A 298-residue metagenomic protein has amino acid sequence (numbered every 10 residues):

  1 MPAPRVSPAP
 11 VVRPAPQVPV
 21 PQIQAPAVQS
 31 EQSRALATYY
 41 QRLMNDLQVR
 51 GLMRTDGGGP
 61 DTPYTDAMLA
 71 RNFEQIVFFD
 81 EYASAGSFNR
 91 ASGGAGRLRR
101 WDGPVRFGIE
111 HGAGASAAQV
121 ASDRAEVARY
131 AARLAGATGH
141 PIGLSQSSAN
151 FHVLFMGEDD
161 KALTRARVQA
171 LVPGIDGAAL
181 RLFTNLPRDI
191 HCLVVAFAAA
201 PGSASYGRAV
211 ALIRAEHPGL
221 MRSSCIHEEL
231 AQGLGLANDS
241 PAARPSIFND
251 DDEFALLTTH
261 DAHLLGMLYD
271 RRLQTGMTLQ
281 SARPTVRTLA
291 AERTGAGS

Functional and structural regions predicted by a protein language model:
M1-S148, E158-R165, Q169, G177 (+2 more regions): N-terminal low-structure segments adjacent to metalloprotease catalytic domains across cellular compartments
R13-P60, L171-M221, A237-S298: Metalloprotease/metallohydrolase-associated module, dominated by Zn2+-dependent proteases
R100, S116-V127, E216-H227, F254-A262: Solvent-exposed, acidic/flexible segments
R106-I109, V153, V210-L212: Structural recognition of the beta-strand scaffold that forms the well-ordered cores of secreted hydrolase catalytic
E110, A137, G233-L234, L268: Generic structural signal for bulky hydrophobic/aromatic residues embedded in well-ordered secondary structure
S148-M156, F248-E253: Beta-rich nucleic-acid/ligand-interaction surfaces
S224-A237: Active-site recognition of the HExxH zinc-binding catalytic motif
